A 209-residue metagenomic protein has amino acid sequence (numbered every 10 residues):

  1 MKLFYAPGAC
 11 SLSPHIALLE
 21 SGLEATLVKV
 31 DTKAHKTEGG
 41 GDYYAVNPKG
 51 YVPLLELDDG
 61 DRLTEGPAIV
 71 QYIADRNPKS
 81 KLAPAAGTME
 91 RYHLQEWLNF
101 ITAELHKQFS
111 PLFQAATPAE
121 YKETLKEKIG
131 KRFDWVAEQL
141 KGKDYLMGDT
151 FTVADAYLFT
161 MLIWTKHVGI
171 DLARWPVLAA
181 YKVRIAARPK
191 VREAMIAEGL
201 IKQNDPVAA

Functional and structural regions predicted by a protein language model:
M1-E127, A137: GST-like domain detector, emphasizing the conserved glutathione-binding G-site in the N-terminal thioredoxin-like
L23, I170-L172, L200: Helix N-cap/coil-helix junction residues
D31, V153, E198-G199: Short, solvent-exposed turn/loop segments enriched in Gly/Ser/Thr/Pro and often Arg
H35-T37, K182, K202-Q203: Generic structural signal for helix capping and beta-alpha/helix-loop junctions
E38-D42, A186, D205-V207: Short secondary-structure transition/capping segments
M89, W97-K190, A194, A209: GST-like fold's C-terminal all-alpha helical module
I196-A209: Terminal-tail/helix-coil boundary detector
